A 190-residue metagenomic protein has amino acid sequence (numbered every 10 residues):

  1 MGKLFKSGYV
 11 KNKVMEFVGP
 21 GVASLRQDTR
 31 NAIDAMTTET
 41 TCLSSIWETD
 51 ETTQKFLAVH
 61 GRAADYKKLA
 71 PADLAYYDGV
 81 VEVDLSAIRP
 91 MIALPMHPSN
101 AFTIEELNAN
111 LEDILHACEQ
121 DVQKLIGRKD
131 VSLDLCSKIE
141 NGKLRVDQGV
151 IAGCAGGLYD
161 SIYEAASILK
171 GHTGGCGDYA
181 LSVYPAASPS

Functional and structural regions predicted by a protein language model:
M1-S190: Fe-S-dependent hydro-lyases/dehydratases of central metabolism
